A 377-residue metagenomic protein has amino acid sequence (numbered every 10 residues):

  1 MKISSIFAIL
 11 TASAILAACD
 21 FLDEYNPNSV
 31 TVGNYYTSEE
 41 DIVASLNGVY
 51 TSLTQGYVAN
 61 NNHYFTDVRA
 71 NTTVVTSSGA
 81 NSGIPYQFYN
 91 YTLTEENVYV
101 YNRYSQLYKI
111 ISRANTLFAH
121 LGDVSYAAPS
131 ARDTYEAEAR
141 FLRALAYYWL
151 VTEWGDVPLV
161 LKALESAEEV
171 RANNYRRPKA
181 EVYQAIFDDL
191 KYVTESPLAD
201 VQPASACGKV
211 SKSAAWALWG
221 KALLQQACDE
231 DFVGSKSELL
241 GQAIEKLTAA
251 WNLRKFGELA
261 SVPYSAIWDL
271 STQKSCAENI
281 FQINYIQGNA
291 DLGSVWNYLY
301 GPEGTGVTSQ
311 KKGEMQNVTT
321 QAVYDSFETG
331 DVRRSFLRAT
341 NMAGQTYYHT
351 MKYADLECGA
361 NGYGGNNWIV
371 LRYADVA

Functional and structural regions predicted by a protein language model:
M1-N28: Bacterial Sec-dependent N-terminal signal peptides
C19-T66: Membrane-proximal, proline-rich intrinsically disordered regions
Y25, V151-A163: Short, well-structured active-site flanking segments
N28-V32, T92, K162-V170: Short linear capping/connector segments at secondary-structure termini
G33, A59-G79, V160-E165, L198-A217 (+1 more regions): Short, surface-exposed recognition loops and adjoining beta-strand edges that mediate ligand/DNA contacts, enriched
E40-D41, L46, Y50, T54-Y57 (+5 more regions): Elongated scaffold/linker segments in the mid-to-C-terminal portions of large proteins
V43, N47, T51-Y57, A80-W154 (+4 more regions): Conserved, well-structured interaction surfaces
